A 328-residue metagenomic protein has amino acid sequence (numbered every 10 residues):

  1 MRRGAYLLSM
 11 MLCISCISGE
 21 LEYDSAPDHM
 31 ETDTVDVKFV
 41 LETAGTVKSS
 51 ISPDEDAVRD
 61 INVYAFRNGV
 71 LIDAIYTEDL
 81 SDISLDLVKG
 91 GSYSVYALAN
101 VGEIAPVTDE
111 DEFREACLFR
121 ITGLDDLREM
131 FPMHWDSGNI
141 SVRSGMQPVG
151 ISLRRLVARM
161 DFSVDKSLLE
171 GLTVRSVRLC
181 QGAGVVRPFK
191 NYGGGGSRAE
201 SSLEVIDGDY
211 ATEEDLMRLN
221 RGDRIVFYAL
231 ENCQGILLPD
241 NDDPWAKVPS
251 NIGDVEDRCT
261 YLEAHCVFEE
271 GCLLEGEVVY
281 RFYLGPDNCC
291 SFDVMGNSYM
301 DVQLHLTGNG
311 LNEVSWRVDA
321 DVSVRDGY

Functional and structural regions predicted by a protein language model:
M1-I14: Sec-dependent bacterial lipoprotein signal peptides
S15-V40, F162, N297, D326: Bacterial Sec-dependent N-terminal signal peptides
M30-T32, D56-V58, L153-V157, D257: Short, surface-exposed loop/turn motifs at beta-strand boundaries within globular domains
T34-V40, N62, S94-Y96, G150 (+3 more regions): Beta-strand secondary-structure signal
S50-E110, S163, L168-G296, V314 (+2 more regions): Tryptophan-paired
D109-E110, R114-C117: Small/polar (Gly/Ser/Thr/Ala-rich) solvent-exposed segments that form structured loops/beta-strands/short helices used
A116-R159, S163-S167, G285-Y328: Extracellular beta-sheet/turn segments enriched in Thr/Pro/Gly and aliphatic residues
